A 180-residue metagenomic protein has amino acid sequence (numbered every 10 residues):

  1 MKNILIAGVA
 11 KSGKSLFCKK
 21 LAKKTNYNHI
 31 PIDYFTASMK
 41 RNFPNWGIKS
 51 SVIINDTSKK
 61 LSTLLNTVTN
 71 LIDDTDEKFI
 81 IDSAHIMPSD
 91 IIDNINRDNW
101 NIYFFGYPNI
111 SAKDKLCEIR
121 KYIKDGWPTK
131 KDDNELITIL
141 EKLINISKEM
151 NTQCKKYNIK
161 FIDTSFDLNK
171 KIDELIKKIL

Functional and structural regions predicted by a protein language model:
I6: Hydrophobic anchor at the beta1->P-loop junction of P-loop NTPases
A10: The conserved Walker
G13: Conserved glycine(s) of the Walker
L16: Conserved Walker
K19, K23-T63: Conserved substrate/cofactor phosphate-moiety recognition/catalytic segment in nucleotide-dependent phosphotransferases
D56-N109: Glycine-rich phosphate-binding loop used to anchor ATP phosphates in small-molecule kinases, encompassing both
N101-I146: A glycine- and Lys/Arg-enriched "phosphate-lid" helix/loop adjacent to the NTP-binding pocket of small-molecule kinases
K148-L180: NTP-dependent small-molecule kinase module
